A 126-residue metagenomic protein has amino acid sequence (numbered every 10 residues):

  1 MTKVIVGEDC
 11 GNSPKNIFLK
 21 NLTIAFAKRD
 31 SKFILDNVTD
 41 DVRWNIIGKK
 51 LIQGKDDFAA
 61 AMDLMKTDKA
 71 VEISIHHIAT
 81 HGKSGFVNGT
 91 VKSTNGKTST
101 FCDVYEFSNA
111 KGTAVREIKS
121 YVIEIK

Functional and structural regions predicted by a protein language model:
M1-C10, N45, A59-K126: A beta-strand edge to alpha-helix "cap/lid" segment located at domain peripheries
M1-K28, D36: Short, low-complexity N-terminal intrinsically disordered segments enriched in polar/charged residues
S13, D36, I52, T98-S99: Non-catalytic, surface-exposed connector residues within folded enzymatic/regulatory domains
L19-T23, T39, E117-I123: Secondary-structure boundary/capping motif
N21, F33, N37, A60-L64: Residue-level detector of alpha-helical secondary structure
K28-N45: Short, well-ordered alpha-helical segments enriched in acidic and aromatic residues
L51-A60: Short beta-edge strand/loop motif at the mouth of beta-sheet-based domains
